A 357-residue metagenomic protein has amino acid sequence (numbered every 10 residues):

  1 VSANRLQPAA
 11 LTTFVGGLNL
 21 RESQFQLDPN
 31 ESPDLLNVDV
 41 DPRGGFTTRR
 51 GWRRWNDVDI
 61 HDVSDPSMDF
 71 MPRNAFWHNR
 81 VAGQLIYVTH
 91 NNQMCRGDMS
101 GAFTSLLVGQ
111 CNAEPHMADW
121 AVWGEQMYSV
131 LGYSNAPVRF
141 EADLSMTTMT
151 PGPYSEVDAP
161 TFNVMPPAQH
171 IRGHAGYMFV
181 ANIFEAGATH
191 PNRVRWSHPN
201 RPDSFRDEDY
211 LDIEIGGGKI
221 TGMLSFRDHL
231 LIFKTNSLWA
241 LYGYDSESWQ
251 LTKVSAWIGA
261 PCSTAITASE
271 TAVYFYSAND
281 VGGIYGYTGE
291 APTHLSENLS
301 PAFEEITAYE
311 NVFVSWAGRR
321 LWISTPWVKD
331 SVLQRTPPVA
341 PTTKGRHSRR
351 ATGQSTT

Functional and structural regions predicted by a protein language model:
V1-F103, T161-W239, P326-V339: N-terminal beta-propeller domains
P66-R80, Q110-G124, E156-A175, G218-G222 (+3 more regions): Repeated scaffold domains used in trafficking and secretory/extracellular systems, primarily beta-propellers
N91, M99, G124, G132-S134 (+2 more regions): Short strand-coil-strand connectors
M94-F103, P137-G152, A188-L211, A240-Q250 (+2 more regions): Surface-exposed loop/turn elements that mediate protein-protein interactions on large endomembrane-trafficking
M99, G132, A142, P151-G152 (+7 more regions): Surface loops and adjacent helix of pleckstrin homology
T104-Q110, A159, Q250: WD40-like beta-propeller blades
H116-D158: Hydrophobic or amphipathic alpha-helical targeting/insertion segments
Y177, G216-T357: Beta-sheet-dominated scaffold domains
